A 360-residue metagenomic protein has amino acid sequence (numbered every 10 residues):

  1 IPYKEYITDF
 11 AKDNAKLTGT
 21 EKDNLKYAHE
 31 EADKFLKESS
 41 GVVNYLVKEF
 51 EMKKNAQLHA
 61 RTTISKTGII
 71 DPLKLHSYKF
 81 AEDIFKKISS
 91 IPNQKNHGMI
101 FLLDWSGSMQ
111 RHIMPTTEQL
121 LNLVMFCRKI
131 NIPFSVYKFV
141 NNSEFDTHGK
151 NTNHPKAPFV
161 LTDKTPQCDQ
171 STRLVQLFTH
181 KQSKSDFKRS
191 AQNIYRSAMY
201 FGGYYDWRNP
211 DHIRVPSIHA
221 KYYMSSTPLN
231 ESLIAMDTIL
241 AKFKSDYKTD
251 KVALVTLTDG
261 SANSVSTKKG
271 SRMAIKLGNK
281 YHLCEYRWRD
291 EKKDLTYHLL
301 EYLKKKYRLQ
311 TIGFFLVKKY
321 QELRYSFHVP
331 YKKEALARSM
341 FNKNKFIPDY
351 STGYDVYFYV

Functional and structural regions predicted by a protein language model:
I1-V360: Acidic, glycine-rich A-domain
